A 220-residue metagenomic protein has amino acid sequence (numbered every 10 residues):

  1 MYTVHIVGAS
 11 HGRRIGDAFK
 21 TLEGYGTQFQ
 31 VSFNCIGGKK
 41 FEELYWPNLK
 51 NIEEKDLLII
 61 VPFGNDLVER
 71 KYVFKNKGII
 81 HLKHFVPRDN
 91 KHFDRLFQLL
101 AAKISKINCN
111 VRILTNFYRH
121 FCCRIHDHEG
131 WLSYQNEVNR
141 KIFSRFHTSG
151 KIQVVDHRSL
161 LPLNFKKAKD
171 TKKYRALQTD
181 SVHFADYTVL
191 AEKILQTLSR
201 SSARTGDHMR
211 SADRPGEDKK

Functional and structural regions predicted by a protein language model:
Y2-K91, R95: Conserved SGNH/GDSL esterase-like catalytic core that processes O-acyl groups on lipids and polysaccharides
H11-G12, G38, N65-D66, Y118-R119 (+3 more regions): Conserved beta-strand elements of beta-rich interaction domains across eukaryotes, especially beta-propellers
A18, L22, K103, K141-S149: Alpha-helical structural signal in soluble globular domains
L44-Y45, K83-A101, H128-F143: Well-ordered, non-membrane alpha-helical segments in soluble/globular domains
V61-L67, A101-N136, V155-A168: Active-site segments of SGNH/GDSL-like serine hydrolases that catalyze O-acetyl group transfer/hydrolysis on lipids
Y72-K77, K166-K173: Short, flexible, mixed-charge acidic loops at enzyme active sites
R119-S159, T179-E192: Substrate-gating cap/lid alpha-helix
D170-K220: Histidine-centered active-site loop/cap adjacent to the catalytic His in serine esterases/O-acetyl transfer systems
